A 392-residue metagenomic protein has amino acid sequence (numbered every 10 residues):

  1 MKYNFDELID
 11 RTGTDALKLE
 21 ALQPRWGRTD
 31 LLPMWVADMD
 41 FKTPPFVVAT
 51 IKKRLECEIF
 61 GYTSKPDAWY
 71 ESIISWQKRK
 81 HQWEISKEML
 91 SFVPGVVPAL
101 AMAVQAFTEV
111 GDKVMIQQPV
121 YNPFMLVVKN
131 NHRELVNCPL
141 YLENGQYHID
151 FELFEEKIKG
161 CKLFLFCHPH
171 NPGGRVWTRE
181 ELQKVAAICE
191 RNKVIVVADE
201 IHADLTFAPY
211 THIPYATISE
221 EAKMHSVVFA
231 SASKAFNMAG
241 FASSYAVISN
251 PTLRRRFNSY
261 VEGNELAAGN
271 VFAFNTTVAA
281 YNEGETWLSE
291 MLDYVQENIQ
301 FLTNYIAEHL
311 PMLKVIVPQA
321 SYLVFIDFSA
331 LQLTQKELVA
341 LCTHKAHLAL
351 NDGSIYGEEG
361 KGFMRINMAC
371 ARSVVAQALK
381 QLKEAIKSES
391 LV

Functional and structural regions predicted by a protein language model:
M1-K18, G27-D30: Conserved PLP-binding active-site segment in aminotransferase class I/II-type PLP enzymes
Y3, W26-G27, L31-L32, D38-K52 (+2 more regions): PLP-dependent class I/II
L8, L17, F60-Y62, I149 (+2 more regions): Short clusters of hydrophobic/aromatic residues that line enzyme substrate/ligand-binding pockets
L22-T29, S75: Short aromatic-glycine motifs in intrinsically disordered, low-complexity regions
R54, G61-P94: Conserved N-terminal alpha-helix of the aminotransferase class I/II PLP-enzyme fold
